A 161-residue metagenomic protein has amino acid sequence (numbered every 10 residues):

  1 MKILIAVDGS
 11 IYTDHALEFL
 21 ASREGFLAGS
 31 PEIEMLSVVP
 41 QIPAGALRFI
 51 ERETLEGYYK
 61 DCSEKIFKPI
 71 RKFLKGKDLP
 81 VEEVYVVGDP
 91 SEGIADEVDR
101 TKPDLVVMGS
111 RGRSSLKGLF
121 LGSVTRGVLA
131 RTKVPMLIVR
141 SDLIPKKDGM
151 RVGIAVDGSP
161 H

Functional and structural regions predicted by a protein language model:
M1-E53, K77, M150-H161: Small/aliphatic-rich secondary-structure junction motif
K2, H15, F26, I94-P145: Gly/Ser-rich helix-loop-strand patches that form or flank binding pockets for ribonucleotide-derived cofactors
I11-D14, D61-E64, G88, L119 (+1 more regions): Conserved phosphate-coordination/catalytic loops
S22, K72-V106: Structural beta-alpha unit
P31, L79-V81, V134: A structural micro-motif
E34-L36, E82-V86, L137: General small-molecule cofactor/ligand-binding pocket signal
E53-K65: A short acidic, glycine-rich active-site loop that binds or catalyzes chemistry on phosphate/adenosine moieties
